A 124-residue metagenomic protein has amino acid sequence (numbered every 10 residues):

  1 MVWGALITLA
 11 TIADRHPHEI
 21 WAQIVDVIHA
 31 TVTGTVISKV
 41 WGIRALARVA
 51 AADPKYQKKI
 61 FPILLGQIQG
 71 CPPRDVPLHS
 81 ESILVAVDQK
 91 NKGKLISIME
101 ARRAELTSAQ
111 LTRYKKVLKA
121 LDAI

Functional and structural regions predicted by a protein language model:
M1, G34-V36, Q69-P73, L106-T107 (+1 more regions): Short inter-helical turns and helix N-cap capping residues of alpha-solenoid HEAT/ARM repeat scaffolds
M1-S38: Helix-adjacent hinge/juxtasegments
W3-R15, V40-A52, D75-K90, T112-A123: Structural detector for internal amphipathic alpha-helices that build alpha-solenoid repeat scaffolds
A10, H29-V32, A47, L65 (+2 more regions): A broad detector of the eukaryotic-type serine/threonine protein kinase catalytic domain
P17-A30, P54-Q67, N91-A101, I124: Amphipathic alpha-helical scaffolding segments comprising HEAT/armadillo-like alpha-solenoid repeats
A22, T33-W41, A45-A47, A51-K58: Membrane-proximal helix-loop-helix units in multi-pass membrane proteins
Q57-A86: Strongly charged, low-complexity linkers/loops
K92-I96, R103-K115: Short glycine/proline-enriched turn or capping motifs at secondary-structure junctions
